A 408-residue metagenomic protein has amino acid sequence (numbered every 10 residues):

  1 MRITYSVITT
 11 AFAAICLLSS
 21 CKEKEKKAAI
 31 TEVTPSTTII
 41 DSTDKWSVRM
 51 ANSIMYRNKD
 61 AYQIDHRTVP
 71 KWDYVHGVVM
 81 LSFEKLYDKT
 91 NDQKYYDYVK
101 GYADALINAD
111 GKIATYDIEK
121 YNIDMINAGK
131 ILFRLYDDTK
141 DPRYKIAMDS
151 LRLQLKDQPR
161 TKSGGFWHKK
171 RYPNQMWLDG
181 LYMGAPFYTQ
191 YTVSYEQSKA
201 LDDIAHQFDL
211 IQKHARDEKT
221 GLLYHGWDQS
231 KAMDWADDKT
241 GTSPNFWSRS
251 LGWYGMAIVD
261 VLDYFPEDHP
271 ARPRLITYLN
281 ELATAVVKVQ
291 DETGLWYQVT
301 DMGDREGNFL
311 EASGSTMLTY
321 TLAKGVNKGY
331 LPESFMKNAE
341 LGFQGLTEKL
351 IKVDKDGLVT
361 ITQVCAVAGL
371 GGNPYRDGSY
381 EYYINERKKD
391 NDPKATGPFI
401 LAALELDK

Functional and structural regions predicted by a protein language model:
M1-T9: Bacterial N-terminal signal peptides that target proteins for export
L17-S20: C-terminal motif of bacterial Sec signal peptides marking the signal peptidase cleavage site
K22-T34: Bacterial Sec signal peptide processing site at the extreme N-terminus
P35, I39-V75, K89-Y96, A105-G129 (+4 more regions): CBM-like carbohydrate-recognition segments
D41-Q63, D97-T115, I146-G165, S198-W227 (+3 more regions): Long, well-ordered core segments of solenoidal/helical folds
K59-Y62, I107-A114, G165-K170, S230-P244 (+2 more regions): Acidic/His metal-coordination segments adjacent to aromatic residues that form catalytic metal sites in metalloenzymes
A109, I118-Y188: Extracytoplasmic mature domains of secreted/periplasmic and thylakoid-lumen proteins
G255-G303, G307: Oxyanion-binding "anion nests"
